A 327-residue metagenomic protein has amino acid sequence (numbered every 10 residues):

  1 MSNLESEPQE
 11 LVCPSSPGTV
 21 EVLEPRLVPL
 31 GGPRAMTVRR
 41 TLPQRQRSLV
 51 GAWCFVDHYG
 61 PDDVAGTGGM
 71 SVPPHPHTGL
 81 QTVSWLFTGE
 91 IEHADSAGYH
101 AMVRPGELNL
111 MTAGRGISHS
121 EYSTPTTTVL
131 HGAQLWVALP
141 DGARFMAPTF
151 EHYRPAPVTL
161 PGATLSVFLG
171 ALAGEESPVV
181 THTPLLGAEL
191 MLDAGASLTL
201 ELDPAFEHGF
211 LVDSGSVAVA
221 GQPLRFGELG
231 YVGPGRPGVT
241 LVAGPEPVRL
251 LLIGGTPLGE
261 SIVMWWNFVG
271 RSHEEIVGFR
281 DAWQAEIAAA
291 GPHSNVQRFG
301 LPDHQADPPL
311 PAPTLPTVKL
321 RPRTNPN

Functional and structural regions predicted by a protein language model:
M1-N327: Jelly-roll (double-stranded beta-helix
